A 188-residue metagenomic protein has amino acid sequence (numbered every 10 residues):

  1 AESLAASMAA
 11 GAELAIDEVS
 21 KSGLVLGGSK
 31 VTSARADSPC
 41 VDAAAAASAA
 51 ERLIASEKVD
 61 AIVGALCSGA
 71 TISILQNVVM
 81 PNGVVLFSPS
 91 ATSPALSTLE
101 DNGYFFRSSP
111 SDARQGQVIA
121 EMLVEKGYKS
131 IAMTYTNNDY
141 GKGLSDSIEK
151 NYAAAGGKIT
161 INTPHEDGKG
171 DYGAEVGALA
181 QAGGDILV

Functional and structural regions predicted by a protein language model:
A1, G23-V25, S88, G116 (+2 more regions): Glycine-centered small-residue hotspots that permit tight backbone geometry or close packing
S3-A10, S22-L96, S108, H165-Y172: Beta-alpha junction/loop-to-helix N-cap segments that form part of ligand/metal-binding clefts
A10-L14, V118: Short amphipathic alpha-helical face segments that pack within enzyme cores and frequently flank/anchor catalytic
E13-L24, E51-V59, L75-G83, S97 (+3 more regions): Sec-exported extracytoplasmic/periplasmic mature domains
P94-S97, G103-V188: Extracellular/periplasmic Venus flytrap/periplasmic-binding protein
